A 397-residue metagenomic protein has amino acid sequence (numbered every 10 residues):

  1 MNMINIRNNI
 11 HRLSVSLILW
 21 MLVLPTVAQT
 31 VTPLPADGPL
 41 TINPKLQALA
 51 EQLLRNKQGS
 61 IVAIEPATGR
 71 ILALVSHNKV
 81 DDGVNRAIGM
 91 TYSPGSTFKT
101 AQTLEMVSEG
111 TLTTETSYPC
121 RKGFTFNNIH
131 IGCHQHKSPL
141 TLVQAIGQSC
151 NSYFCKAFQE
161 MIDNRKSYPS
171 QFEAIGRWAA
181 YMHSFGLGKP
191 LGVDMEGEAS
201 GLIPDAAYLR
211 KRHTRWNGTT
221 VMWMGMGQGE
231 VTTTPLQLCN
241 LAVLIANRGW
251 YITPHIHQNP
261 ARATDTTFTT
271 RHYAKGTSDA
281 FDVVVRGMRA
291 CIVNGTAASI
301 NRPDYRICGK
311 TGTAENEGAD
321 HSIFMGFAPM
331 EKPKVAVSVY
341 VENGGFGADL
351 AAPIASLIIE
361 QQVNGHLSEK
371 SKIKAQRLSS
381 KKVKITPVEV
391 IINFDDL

Functional and structural regions predicted by a protein language model:
M1-L17, L22-S96, A101, T113-T116 (+5 more regions): Periplasmic/cell-envelope proteins involved in peptidoglycan metabolism and beta-lactam response
D37, G59-S60, E65-Y92, V107-G344 (+1 more regions): Beta-lactam-recognizing serine transpeptidase/beta-lactamase-like catalytic domain environment
L104: Extracellular glycan-interaction surfaces
